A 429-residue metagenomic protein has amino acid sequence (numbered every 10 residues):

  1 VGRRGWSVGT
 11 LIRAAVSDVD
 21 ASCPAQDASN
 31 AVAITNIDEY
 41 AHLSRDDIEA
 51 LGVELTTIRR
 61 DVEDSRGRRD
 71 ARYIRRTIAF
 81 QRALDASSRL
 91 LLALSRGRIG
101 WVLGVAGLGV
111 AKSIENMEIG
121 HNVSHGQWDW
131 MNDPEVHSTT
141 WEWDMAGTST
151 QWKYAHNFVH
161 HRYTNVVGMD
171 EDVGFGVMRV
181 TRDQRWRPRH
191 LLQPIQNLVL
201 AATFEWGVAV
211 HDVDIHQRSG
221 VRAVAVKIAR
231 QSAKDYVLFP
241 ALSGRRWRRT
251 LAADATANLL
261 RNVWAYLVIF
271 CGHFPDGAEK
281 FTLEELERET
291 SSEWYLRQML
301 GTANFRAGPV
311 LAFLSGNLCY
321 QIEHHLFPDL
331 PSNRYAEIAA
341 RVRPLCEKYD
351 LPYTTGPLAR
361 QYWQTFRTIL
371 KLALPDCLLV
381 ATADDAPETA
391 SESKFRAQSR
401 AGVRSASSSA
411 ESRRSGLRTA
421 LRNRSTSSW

Functional and structural regions predicted by a protein language model:
G2-G5, G9-T35, L286-E289, W294-Q321 (+2 more regions): Cytosolic-facing loops and C-terminal tails of multi-pass membrane proteins
L11-E54, V180-Q196: Short, non-transmembrane cytosolic segments of multipass membrane proteins
C23, Y40, L55-R72, F274-F305 (+3 more regions): Polar-ligand-bearing catalytic/cofactor-coordination segments of membrane-embedded or membrane-tethered inner-membrane
D27-S87: Low-complexity, highly charged intrinsically disordered N-terminal segments that act as targeting/localization
D70-N116, L191-W206, V221-L267: Alpha-helical bilayer-embedded segments of polytopic membrane proteins, i.e., transmembrane/intramembrane helices
G109-R222, L286-D376: Membrane-embedded catalytic scaffold of the fatty acid hydroxylase/desaturase
A201-V210, A265-E284: Transmembrane alpha-helix/helix-exit interface in multi-pass inner-membrane proteins
T256-F270, F274-P275, V342-P352, L370: C-terminal, active-site-flanking charged/polar segments
